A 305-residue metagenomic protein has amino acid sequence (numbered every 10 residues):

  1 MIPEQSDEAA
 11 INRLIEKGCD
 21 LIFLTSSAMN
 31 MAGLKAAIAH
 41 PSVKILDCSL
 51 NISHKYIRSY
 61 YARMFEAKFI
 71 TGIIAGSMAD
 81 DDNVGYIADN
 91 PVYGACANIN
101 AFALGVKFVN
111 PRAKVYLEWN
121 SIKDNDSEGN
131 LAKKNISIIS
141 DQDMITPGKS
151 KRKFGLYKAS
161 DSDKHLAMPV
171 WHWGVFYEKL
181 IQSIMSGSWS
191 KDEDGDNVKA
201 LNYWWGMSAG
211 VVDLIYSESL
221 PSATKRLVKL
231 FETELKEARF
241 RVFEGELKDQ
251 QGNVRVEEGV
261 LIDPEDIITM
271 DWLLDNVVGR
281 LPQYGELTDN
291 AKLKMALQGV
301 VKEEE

Functional and structural regions predicted by a protein language model:
M1-D7, Y116-K123: Short beta->alpha junction loops
S6-G18, D124-N135: Short, well-structured alpha-helical segments in soluble
G18-S27, L46-C48, N135-I145, D163-W171 (+1 more regions): Periplasmic-binding protein-like
I52-I74, I87-P91, S162-W171: Short beta-strand elements at the ligand-binding edges of bilobed clamshell
Y60-D82, W171-W189: Hydrophobic alpha-helical segments within soluble ligand-binding/sensing domains
I70-A113, L117, K199-S219: An alpha-beta-alpha
D124-S186: Extracellular/periplasmic bilobed ligand-binding domains
G187-D192, D196-E305: Segments of small-molecule ligand-sensing domains
